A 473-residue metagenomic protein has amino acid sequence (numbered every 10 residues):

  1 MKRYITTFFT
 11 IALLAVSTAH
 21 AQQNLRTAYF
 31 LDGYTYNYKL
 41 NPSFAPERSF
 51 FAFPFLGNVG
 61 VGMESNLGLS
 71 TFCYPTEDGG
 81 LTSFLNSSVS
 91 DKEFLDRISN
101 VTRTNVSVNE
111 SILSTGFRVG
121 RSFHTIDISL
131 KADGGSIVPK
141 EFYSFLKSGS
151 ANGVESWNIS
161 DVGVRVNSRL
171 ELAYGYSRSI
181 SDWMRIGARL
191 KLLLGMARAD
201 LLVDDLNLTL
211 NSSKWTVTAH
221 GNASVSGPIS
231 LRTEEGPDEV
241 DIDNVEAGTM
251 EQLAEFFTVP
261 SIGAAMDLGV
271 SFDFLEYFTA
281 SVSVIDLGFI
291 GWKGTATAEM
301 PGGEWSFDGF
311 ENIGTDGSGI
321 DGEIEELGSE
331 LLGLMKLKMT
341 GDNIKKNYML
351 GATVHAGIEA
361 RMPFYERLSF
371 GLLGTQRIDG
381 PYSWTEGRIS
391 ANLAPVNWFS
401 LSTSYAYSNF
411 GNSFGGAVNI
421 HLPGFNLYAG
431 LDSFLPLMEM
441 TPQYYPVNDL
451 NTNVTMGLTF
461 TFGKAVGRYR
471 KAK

Functional and structural regions predicted by a protein language model:
M1-L25: Bacterial Sec-dependent N-terminal signal peptides
R3-T6, I98-R103, S160-V164: Short coil/turn segments at secondary-structure boundaries
A12, V119, L130-G134, I180 (+1 more regions): Generic hydrophobic/packing signal
A21-S136: N-terminal, post-signal peptide beta-strand-biased segments of exported outer-membrane/organellar beta-barrel and other
A28, F142-K473: Outer-membrane beta-barrel porins/channels
